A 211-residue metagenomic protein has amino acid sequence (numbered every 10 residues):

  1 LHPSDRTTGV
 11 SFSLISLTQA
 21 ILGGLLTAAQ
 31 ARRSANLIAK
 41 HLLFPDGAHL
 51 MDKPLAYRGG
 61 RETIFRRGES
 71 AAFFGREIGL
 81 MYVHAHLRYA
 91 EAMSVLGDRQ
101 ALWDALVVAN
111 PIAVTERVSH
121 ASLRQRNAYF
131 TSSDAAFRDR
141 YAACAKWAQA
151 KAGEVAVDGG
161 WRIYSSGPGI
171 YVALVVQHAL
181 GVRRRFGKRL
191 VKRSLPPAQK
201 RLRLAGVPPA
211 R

Functional and structural regions predicted by a protein language model:
L1-R211: Acidic, mature catalytic/reactive cores of soluble proteins
